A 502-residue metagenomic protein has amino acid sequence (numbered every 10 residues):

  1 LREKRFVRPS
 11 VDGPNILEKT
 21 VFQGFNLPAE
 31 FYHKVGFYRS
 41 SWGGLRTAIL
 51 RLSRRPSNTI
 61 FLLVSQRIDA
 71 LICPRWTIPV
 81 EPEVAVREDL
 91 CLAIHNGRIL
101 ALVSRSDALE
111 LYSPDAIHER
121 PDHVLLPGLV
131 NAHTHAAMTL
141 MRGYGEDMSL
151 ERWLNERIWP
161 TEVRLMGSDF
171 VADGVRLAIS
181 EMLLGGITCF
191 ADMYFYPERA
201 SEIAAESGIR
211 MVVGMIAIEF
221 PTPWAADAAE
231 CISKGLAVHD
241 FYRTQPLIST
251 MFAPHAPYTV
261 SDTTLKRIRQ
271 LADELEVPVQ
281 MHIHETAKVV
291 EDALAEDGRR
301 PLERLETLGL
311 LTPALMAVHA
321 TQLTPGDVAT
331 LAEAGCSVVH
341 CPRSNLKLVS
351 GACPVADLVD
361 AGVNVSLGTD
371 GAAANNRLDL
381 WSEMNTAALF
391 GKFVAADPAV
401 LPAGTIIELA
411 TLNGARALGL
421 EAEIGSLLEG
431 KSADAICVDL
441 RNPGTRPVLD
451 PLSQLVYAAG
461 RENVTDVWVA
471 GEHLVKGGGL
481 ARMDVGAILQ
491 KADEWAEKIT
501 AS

Functional and structural regions predicted by a protein language model:
E3-F61: Terminal substrate-recognition subdomain of acyl/acetyltransferases
T59-L90, H95-L100, R105-S106, L111 (+1 more regions): Active-site microenvironment of metallo-dependent hydrolases
R67-P74, L109-W153, R176, S180-L184: Replace "His-x-His-based motif
R75, L92, G97, D122 (+15 more regions): Divalent metal-coordination and catalytic microenvironments
V124, R142-I209, C231-T244, K491-A501: Alpha-helical scaffold segments that flank or form the walls of functional sites
L140-D173, S207-A229, T286-A314, A334-S337 (+2 more regions): Active-site gating loops and adjacent loop-to-helix segments of metal-dependent hydrolytic enzymes
R199-T321, G326: Metal-coordinating catalytic core of metallo-dependent amide/deamination hydrolases
T307-A314, A356-N442, A458-G460: His/Asp/Glu-enriched, well-ordered alpha-helical/loop segment that forms or immediately abuts the divalent-metal
